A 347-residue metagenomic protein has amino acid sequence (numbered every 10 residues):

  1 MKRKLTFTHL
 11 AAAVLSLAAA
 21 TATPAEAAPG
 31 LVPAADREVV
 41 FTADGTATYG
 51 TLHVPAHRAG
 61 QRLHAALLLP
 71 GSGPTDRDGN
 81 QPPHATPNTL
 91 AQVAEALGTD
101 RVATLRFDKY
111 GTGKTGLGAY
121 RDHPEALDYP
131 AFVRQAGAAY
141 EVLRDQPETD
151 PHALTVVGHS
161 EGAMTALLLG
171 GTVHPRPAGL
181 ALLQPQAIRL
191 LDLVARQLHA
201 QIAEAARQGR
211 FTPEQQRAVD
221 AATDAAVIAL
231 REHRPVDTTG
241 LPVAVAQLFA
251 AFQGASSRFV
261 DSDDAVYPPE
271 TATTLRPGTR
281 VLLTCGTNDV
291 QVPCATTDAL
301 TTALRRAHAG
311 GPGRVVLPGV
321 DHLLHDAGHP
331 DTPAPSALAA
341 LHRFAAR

Functional and structural regions predicted by a protein language model:
A28-Q61: N-terminal cap/lid segment of alpha/beta-hydrolase-fold proteins
R58-L97: Short, surface-exposed "cap/lid" segments of acyl-processing enzymes
P124-Q146: Alpha/beta-hydrolase active-site loop
A138, V142-E148, H152-I202: Primarily recognizes the serine-hydrolase "nucleophile elbow" in alpha/beta-hydrolase and SGNH/GDSL folds
A181-T274: Accessory cap/linker subdomain of secreted extracellular hydrolases
T279, V292-A303: Short alpha-helix in the alpha/beta-hydrolase fold that links the catalytic acid
L283-C285, D289: Short beta-strand/loop motif that positions the catalytic acidic residue of the alpha/beta-hydrolase fold
V320-L324, G328-R347: Catalytic active-site module of serine/aspartate enzymes centered on a nucleophile-bearing elbow/loop
